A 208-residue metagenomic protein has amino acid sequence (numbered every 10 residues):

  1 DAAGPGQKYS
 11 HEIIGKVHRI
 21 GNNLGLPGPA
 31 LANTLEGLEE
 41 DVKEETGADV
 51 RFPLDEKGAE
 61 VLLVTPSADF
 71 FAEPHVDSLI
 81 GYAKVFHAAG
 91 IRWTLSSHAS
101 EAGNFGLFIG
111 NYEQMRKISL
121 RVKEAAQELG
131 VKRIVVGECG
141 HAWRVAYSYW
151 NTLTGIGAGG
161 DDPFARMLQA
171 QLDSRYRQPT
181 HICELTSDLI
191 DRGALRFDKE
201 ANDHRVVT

Functional and structural regions predicted by a protein language model:
D1-F164, L168-Q171: Iron-sulfur-cluster electron-transfer modules
E56-T65, R175-R177, E200-V206: A short, charged/proline- and glycine-enriched loop that marks the coil->beta-strand transition at the N-terminal
L95, Q178-H181, T208: Structural signal for conserved beta-strand scaffold positions within catalytic alpha/beta enzyme cores
R116-K123, I182-G193: Active-site glycine-rich loop that binds ribose-phosphate moieties when present
V135, D162-A165, R175-I190: Catalytic core of nucleotide-activated saccharide and alditol-phosphate transferases
S187-T208: Redox cofactor-anchoring modules in respiratory/redox and cofactor-processing assemblies
